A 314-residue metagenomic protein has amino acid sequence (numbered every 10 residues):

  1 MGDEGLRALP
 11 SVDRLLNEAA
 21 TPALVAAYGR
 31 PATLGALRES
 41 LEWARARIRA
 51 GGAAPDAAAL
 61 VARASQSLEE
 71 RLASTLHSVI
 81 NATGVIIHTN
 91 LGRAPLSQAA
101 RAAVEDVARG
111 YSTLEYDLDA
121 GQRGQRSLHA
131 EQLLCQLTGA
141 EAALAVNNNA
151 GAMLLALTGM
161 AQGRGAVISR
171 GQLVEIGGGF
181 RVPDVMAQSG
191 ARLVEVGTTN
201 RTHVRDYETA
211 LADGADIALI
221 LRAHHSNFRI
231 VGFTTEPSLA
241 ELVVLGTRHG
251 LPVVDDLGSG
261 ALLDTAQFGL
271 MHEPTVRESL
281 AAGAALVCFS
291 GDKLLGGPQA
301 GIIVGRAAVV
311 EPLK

Functional and structural regions predicted by a protein language model:
M1-E69: Long amphipathic alpha-helical segments
L9-P10, I80-G84, L295-P298: Short Gly/Ser/Thr- and Asp/Glu-enriched loop/turn motifs at secondary-structure junctions
D13-N17, G35, E42, A62 (+8 more regions): Solvent-exposed alpha-helical segments within well-ordered globular domains of core cellular machineries
L37-R38, E42-W43, A82-T83, R93-D119: Glycine-rich phosphate-binding segment of PLP-dependent enzymes
E42-R45, V85, D264, L294: Glycine-rich phosphate/diphosphate-binding loops and the adjacent beta-loop-alpha structural elements that coordinate
A50, A54, I86, N90-A94 (+2 more regions): Short gly/ser-rich anion-binding loops that grip negatively charged ligand groups
G51-L96, A102-A103: Long amphipathic N-terminal alpha/beta scaffold segment
G121-K314: Conserved PLP-enzyme active-site core in the AAT-like
